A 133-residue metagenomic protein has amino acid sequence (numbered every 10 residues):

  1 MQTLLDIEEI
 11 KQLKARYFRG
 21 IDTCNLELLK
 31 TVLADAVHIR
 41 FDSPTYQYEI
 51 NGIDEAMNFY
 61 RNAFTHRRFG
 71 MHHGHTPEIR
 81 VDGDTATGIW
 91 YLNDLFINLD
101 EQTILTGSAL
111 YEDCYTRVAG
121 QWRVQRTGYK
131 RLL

Functional and structural regions predicted by a protein language model:
M1-T23, E27-T31, D35: Short, low-complexity N-terminal intrinsically disordered segments enriched in polar/charged residues
L26-Y91: A solvent-exposed, acidic/Ser-Thr-rich amphipathic alpha-helical stretch
N62-L133: A beta-strand edge to alpha-helix "cap/lid" segment located at domain peripheries
